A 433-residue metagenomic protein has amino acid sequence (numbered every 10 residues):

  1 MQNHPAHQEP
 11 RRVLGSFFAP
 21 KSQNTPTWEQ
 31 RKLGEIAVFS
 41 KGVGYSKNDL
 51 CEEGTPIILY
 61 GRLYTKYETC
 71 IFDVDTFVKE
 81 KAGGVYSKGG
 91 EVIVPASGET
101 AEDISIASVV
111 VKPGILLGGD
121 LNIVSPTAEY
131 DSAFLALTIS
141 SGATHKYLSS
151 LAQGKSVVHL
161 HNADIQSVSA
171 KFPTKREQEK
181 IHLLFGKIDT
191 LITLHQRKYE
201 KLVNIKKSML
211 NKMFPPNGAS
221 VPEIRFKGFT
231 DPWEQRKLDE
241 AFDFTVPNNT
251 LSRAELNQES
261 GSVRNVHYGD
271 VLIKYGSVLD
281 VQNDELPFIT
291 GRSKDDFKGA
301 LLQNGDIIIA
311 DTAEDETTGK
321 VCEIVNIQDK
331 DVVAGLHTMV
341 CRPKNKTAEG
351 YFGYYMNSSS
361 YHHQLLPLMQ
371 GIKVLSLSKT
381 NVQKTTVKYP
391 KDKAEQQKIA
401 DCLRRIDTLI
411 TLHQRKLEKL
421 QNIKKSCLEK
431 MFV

Functional and structural regions predicted by a protein language model:
M1-T27, R197-E234, R415-V433: Short amphipathic coiled-coil heptad-repeat segments
F17-Q23, G44-Y45, K79, K155-V157 (+9 more regions): Short, recurring structural edge motifs at helix starts
K21-G42, S167, R225-N249: Non-catalytic DNA-recognition/assembly elements of restriction-modification systems
G34-S46, G61-E91, D239-E255, V271-D306: Sequence-specific dsDNA recognition surfaces
Y64-D75, V92-G118, A133-L137, K146-S150 (+4 more regions): Short, ligand-facing micro-motifs at secondary-structure edges
I115-L121, A152-E179, S252, E259 (+2 more regions): A short glycine-rich beta-alpha junction/loop motif
E179-L191, H195-K198, E234-R236, E240 (+2 more regions): Extracellular/lumenal glycan-associated surfaces
